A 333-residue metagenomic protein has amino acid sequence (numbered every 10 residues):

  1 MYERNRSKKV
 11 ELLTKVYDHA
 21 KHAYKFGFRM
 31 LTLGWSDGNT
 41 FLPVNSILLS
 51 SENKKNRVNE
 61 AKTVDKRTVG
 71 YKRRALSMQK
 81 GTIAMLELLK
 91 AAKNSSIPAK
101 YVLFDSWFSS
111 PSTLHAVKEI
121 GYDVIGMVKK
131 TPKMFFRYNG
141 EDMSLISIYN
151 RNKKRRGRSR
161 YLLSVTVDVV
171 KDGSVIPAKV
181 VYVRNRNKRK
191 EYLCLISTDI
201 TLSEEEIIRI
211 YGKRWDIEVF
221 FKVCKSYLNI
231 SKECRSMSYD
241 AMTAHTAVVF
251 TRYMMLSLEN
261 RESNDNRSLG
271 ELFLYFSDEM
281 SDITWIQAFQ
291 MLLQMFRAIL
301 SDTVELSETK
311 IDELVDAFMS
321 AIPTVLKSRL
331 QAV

Functional and structural regions predicted by a protein language model:
M1-N53, T166: Active-site-proximal, Lys/Arg-enriched surface segment that forms a nucleic-acid-binding/basic interface patch
K8-K9, L42, L49-V333: Single, function-defining residue in the core of a domain
